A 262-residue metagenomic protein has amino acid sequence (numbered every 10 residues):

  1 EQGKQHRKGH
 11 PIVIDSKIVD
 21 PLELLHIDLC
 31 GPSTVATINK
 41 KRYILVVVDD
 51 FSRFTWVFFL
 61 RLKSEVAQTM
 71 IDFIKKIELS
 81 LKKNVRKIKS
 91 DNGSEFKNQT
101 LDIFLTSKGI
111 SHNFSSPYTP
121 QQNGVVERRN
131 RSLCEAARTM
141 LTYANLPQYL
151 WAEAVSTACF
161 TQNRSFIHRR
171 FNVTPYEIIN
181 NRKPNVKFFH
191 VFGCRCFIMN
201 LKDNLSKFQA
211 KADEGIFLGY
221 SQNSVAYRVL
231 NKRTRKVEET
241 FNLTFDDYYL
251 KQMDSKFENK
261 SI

Functional and structural regions predicted by a protein language model:
E1-V13, T161-F188: Amphipathic alpha-helical
Q2-K63, M70, D203: An active-site-proximal beta-strand-loop segment
G9-V13, L29-T34, K40-L45, D72-K76 (+7 more regions): Eukaryotic intrinsically disordered and solvent-exposed regulatory patches
S16-P21, A36-K41, V48-R53, L79-K83 (+6 more regions): Intrinsically disordered, low-complexity regulatory regions enriched in Ser/Pro/Gly/Thr and acidic residues
K40, F58-L81, R235, T244 (+1 more regions): Active-site beta-loop-alpha junctions of metal-dependent nucleic acid enzymes, especially the RNase H-like/DDE
R86, R170-N180, K187-G193, F197 (+1 more regions): Retroelement integrase C-terminal DNA-binding domain
S90-N92, F96-D102, H112-A136, Y149-A158: RNase H-like two-metal-ion nuclease catalytic core shared by retroviral integrases and related mobile-element nucleases
R128-R169, E214, G219-Q222: Charged alpha-helix within mobile-element recombinases
